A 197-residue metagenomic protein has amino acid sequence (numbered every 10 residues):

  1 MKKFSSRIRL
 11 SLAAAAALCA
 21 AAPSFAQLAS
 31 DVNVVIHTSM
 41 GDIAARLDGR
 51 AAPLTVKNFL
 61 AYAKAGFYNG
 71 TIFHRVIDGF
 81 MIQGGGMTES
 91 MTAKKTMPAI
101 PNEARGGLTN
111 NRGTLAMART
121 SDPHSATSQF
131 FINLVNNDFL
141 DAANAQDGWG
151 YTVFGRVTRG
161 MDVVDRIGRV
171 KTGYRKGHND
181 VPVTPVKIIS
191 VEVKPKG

Functional and structural regions predicted by a protein language model:
M1-K2, A16: Helix-centric, low-specificity signal for extended rod-like, repetitive segments
K2-S5, R9, P23-G197: Cyclophilin-like peptidyl-prolyl cis-trans isomerases
S11-A21: Bacterial N-terminal signal peptides
